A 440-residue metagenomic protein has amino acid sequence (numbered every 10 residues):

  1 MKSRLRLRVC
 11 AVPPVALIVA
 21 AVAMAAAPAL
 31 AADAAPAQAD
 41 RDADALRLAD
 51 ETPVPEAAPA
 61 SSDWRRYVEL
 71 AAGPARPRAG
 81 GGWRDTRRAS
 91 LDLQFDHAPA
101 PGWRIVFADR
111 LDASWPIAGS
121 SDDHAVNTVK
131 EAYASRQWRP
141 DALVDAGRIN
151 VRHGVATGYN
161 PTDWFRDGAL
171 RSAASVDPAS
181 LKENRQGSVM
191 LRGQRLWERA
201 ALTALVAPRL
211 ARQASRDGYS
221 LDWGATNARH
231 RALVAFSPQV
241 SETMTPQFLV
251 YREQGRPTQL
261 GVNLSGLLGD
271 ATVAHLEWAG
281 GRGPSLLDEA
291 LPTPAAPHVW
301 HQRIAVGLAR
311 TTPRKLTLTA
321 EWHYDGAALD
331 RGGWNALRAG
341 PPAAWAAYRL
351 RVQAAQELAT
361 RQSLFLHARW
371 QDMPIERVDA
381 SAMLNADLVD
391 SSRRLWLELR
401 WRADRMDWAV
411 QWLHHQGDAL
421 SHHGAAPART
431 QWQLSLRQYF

Functional and structural regions predicted by a protein language model:
P28-R84, Q94, F440: N-terminal periplasmic/intermembrane-space "pro-region" immediately following the signal or transit peptide
S62-L70, R104-F107, V144-A146, L202-A204 (+9 more regions): Transmembrane beta-strands of outer-membrane beta-barrel proteins
Y67-A75, R110-D112, I149-V151, A207-R209 (+9 more regions): Outer-membrane beta-barrel pore domains and translocons
W83-A89, A125-K130, R185-V189, L196 (+6 more regions): Residues that define the transmembrane beta-barrel architecture of outer-membrane proteins
F95-P99, R136-Q137, R148, Q194-W197 (+8 more regions): Residue-level signature of outer-membrane beta-barrel architecture
D96-A211, P238, G417: Outer membrane beta-barrel
D141, P178-G333: Signature for the C-terminal beta-barrel architecture of outer-membrane proteins
L364-A368, W401-M406, W412-H414, P427-F440: Outer-membrane beta-barrel "beta-signal"
